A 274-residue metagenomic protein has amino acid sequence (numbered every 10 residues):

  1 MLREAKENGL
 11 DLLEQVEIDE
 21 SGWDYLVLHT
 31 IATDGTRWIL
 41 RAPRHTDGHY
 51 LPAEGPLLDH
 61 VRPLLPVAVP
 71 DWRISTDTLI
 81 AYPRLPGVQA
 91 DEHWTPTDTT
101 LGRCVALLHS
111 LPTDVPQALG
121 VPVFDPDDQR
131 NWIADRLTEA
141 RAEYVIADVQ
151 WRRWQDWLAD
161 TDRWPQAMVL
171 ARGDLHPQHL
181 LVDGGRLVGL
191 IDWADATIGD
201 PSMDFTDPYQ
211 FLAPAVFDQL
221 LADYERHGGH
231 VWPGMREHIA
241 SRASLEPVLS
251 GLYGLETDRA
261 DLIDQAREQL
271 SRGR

Functional and structural regions predicted by a protein language model:
M1-L13, P86, L107-G173, A266-L270: An alpha-helical support segment within catalytic cores of ATP-dependent transferases
Q15-D128: ATP-binding pocket architecture of kinase catalytic cores
Y25-I31, L40, W72, T78 (+1 more regions): Active-site acidic catalytic loop and adjacent metal/ATP-binding pocket of ATP-dependent phosphoryl transfer enzymes
D47-G48, A90, Q166, D195-I198 (+1 more regions): Helix-rich C-terminal or lid/interface subdomains of diverse kinases
T78-H93, S110-T113, A134-A140, S244-D261: A glycine-centered beta->alpha junction motif in the catalytic cores of kinase/phosphotransferase enzymes
T97-L101, W151, S244, I263-A266: Hydrophobic packing residues in well-ordered alpha-helices of helical domains and bundles
